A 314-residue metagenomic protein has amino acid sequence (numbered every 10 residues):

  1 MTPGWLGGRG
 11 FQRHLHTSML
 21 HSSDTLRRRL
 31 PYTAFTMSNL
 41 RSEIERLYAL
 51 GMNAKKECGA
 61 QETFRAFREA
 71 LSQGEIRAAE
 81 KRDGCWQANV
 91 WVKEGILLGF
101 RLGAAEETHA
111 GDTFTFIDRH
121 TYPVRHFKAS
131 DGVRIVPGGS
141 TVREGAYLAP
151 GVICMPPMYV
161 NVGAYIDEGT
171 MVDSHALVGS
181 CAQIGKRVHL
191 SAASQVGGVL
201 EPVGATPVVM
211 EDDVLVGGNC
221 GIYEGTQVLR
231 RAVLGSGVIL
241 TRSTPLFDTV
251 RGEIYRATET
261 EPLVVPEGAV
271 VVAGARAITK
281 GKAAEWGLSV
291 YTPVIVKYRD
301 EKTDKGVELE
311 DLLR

Functional and structural regions predicted by a protein language model:
H14, M19-A34: Short, positively charged and aromatic/hydrophobic N-terminal segments
Y32-V133, L263, E267-R314: Terminal amphipathic alpha-helical/low-complexity segments used for targeting or macromolecular assembly
A129, R134-A283, I295: Structural signal for interior beta-strand "rungs" in well-ordered beta-sheet cores of soluble enzyme domains
